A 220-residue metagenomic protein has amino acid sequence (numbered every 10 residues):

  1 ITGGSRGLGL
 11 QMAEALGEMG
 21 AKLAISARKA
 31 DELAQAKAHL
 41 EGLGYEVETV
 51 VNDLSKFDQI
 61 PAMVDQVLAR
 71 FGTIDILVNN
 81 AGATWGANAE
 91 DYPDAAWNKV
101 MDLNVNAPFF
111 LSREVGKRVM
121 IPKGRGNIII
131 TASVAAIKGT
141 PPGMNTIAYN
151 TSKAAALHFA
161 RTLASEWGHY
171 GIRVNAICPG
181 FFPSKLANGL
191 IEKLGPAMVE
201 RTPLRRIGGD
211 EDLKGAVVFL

Functional and structural regions predicted by a protein language model:
S5-R6: Conserved glycine-rich cofactor-binding loop
V51-M63, D94, E211-D212: The beta1-alpha1 cofactor-binding region of Rossmann-like NAD(H)/NADP(H)-dependent oxidoreductases
N88-A89, P93-M101, A187, M198: Substrate-binding pocket helix/loop in short-chain dehydrogenase/reductase
S112, S152, A160: Active-site helix of classical SDR
K117, S165-H169: Alpha-helical segment proximal to the catalytic Tyr-Lys
S133: Residue(s) in the substrate-gating loop at a strand-loop-helix junction that position the organic substrate next
L157, H169, A176, V199-L220: C-terminal helical subdomain
